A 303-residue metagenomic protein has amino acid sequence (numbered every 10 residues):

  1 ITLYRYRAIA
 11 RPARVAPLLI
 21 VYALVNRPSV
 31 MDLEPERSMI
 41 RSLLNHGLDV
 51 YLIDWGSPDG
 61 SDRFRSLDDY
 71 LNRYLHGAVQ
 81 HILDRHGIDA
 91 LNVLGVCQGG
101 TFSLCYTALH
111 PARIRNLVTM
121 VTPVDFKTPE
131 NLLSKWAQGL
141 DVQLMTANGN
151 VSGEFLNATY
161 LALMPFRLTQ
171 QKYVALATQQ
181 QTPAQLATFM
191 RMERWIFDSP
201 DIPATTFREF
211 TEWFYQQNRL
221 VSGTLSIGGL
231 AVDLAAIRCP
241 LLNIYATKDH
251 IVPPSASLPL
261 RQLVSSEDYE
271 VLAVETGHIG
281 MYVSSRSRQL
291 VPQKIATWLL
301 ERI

Functional and structural regions predicted by a protein language model:
I1-D59: Short, surface-exposed "cap/lid" segments of acyl-processing enzymes
F64-R85: Alpha/beta-hydrolase active-site loop
D84, I88, Q98, F102-T205: Alpha/beta-hydrolase-fold enzymes
L91-V96, A246: Conserved alpha/beta-hydrolase "nucleophile elbow" surrounding the catalytic nucleophile
F214-D233: Active-site nucleophile elbow and catalytic-triad environment of alpha/beta-hydrolase enzymes
I227, C239, P253-Q262: Short alpha-helix in the alpha/beta-hydrolase fold that links the catalytic acid
I237, N243-Y245, D249: Short beta-strand/loop motif that positions the catalytic acidic residue of the alpha/beta-hydrolase fold
I251-P254, V271, E275-L290: Catalytic histidine-centered segment of alpha/beta-hydrolase-like enzymes
